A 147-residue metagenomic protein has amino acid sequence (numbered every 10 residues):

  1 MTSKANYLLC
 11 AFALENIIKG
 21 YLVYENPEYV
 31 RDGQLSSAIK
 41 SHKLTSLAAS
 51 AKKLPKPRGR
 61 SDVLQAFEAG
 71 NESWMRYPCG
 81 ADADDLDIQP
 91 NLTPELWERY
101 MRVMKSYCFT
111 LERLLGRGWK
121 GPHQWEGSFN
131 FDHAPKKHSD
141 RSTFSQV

Functional and structural regions predicted by a protein language model:
T2-E25: Short, hydrophobic, well-ordered secondary-structure elements
N26-V147: Long, charged low-complexity segments
